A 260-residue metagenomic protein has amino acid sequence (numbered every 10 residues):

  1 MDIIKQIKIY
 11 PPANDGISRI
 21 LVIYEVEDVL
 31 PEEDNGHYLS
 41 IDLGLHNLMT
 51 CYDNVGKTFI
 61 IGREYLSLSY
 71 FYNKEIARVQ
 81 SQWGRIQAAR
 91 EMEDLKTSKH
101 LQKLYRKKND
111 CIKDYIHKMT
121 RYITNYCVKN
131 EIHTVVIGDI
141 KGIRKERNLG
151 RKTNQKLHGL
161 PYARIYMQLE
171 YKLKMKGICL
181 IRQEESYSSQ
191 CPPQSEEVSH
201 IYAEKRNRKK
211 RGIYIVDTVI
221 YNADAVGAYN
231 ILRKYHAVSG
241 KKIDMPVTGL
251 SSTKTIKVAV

Functional and structural regions predicted by a protein language model:
M1-N14, G159: Acidic carboxylate diad motif detector
N14-V260: Positively charged, helix-rich recognition surfaces that bind polyanionic ligands
